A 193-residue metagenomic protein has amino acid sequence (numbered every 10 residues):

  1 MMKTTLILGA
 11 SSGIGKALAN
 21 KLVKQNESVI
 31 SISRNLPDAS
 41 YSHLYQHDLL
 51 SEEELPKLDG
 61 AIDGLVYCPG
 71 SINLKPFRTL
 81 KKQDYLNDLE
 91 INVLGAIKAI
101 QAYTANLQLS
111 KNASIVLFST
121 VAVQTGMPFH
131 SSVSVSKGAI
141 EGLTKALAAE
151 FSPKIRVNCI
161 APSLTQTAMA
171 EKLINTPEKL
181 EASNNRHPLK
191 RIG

Functional and structural regions predicted by a protein language model:
S11, A19: N-terminal Rossmann NAD(P)H-binding glycine-rich loop of SDR-like oxidoreductase domains
P76-F77, D84-L89, K179-S183: Substrate-binding pocket helix/loop in short-chain dehydrogenase/reductase
L80, G126-S134, A146: Active-site loop-to-helix junction immediately N-terminal to the catalytic Tyr of the SDR YXXXK motif in Rossmann-fold
I100, S136, T144: Active-site helix of classical SDR
A105, A148-P153: Alpha-helical segment proximal to the catalytic Tyr-Lys
T120: Residue(s) in the substrate-gating loop at a strand-loop-helix junction that position the organic substrate next
F151-T165: Conserved Rossmann-fold SDR core element
